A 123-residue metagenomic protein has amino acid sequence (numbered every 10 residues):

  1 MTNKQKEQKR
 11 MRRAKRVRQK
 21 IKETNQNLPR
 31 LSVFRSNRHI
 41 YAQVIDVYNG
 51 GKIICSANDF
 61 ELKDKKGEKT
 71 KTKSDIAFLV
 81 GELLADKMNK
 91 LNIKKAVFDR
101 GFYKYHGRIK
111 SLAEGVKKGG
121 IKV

Functional and structural regions predicted by a protein language model:
M1-T2, G67: Short glycine/proline- and acidic residue-enriched helix-loop micro-motifs that form flexible lids or anion-recognition
N3-N27, R35, A77-V123: Charge-rich, low-complexity N-terminal segments
A14, R30, I54: A residue-level signal for beta-strand positions that form part of recognition/binding surfaces within mature
P29-Y41, D46-V47: Short edge beta-strands and adjacent turn/loop segments
Y41-K66: RNase H-like nuclease fold core
N58-L83: Glycine-rich strand-loop-strand elements at beta-sheet edges
